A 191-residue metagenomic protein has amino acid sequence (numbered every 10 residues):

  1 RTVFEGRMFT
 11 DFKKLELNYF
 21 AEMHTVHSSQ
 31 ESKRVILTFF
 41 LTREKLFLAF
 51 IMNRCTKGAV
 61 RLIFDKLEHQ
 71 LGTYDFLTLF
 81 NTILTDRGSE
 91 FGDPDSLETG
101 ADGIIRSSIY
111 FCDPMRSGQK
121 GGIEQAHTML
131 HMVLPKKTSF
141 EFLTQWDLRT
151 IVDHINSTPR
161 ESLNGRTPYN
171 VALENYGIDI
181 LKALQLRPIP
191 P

Functional and structural regions predicted by a protein language model:
R1-I36: Mobile-element integrase/transposase regions, centering on the N-terminal DNA-binding/Zn-coordinating module
S28-S32, A49-Y74: Active-site beta-loop-alpha junctions of metal-dependent nucleic acid enzymes, especially the RNase H-like/DDE
S32-R34, T42-F47: Coil-to-beta-strand transition motifs
I36-L41, M52: Feature captures eukaryotic membrane-trafficking machinery centered on endolysosomal pathways and lysosome-related
K45-F50, F111, K136: Short small-residue beta-strand/loop micro-motif enriched in glycine and branched aliphatics
Y74-L79, I104-R106: Short helix-terminating capping/connector loops at secondary-structure junctions
T85-R87, P94-G100, I109-M132, E141-D153: RNase H-like two-metal-ion nuclease catalytic core shared by retroviral integrases and related mobile-element nucleases
K136-P191: C-terminal domain-tail junction helix/linker
